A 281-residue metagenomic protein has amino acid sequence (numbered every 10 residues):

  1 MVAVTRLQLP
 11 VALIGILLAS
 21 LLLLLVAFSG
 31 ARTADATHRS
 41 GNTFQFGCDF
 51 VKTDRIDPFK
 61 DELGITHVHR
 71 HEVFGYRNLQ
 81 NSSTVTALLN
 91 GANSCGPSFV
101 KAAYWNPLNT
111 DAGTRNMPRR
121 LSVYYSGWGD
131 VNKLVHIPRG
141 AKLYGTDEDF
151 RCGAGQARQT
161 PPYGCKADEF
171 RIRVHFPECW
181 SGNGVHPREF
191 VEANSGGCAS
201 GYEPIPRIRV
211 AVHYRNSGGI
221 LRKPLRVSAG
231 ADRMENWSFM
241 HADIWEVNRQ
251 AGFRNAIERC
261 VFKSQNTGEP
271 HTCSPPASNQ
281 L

Functional and structural regions predicted by a protein language model:
M1-A36: Sec-dependent, cleavable N-terminal signal peptides
T37-V68, E72-V174, S181-L281: Primary mode marks residue(s) on the alpha4-beta5-alpha5 output face of response regulator receiver
